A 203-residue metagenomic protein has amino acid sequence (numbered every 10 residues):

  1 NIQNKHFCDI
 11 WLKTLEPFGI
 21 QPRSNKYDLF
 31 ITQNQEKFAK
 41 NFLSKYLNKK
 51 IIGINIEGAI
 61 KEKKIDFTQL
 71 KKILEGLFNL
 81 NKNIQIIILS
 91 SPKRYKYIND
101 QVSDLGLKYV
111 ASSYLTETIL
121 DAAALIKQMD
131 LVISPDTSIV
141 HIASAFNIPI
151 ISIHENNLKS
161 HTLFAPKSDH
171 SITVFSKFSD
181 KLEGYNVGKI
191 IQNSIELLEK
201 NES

Functional and structural regions predicted by a protein language model:
N1-S203: Catalytic machinery of carbohydrate-active enzymes, primarily nucleotide-sugar-dependent glycosyltransferases
